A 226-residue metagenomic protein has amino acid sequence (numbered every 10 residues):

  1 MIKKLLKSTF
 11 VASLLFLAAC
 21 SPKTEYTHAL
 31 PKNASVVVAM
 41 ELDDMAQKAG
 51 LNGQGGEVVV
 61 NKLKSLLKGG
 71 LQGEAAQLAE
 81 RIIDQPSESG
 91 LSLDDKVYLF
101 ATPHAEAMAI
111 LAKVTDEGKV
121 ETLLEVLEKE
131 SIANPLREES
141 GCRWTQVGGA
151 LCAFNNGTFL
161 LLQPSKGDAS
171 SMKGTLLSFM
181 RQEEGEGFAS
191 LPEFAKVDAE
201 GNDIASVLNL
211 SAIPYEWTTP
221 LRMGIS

Functional and structural regions predicted by a protein language model:
M1-A18: Sec-dependent bacterial lipoprotein signal peptides
S13-L15, A19, A29, A101 (+4 more regions): Generic signature of intrinsically disordered, low-complexity segments enriched in small/polar residues
C20-A133, E138-C142, Q146, S190-R222: Structural boundary/hinge residues at secondary-structure and domain interfaces
T145-F179: A short, solvent-exposed beta-edge/loop patch
M180, E184-G187, P192: Non-catalytic accessory segments adjacent to catalytic cores
